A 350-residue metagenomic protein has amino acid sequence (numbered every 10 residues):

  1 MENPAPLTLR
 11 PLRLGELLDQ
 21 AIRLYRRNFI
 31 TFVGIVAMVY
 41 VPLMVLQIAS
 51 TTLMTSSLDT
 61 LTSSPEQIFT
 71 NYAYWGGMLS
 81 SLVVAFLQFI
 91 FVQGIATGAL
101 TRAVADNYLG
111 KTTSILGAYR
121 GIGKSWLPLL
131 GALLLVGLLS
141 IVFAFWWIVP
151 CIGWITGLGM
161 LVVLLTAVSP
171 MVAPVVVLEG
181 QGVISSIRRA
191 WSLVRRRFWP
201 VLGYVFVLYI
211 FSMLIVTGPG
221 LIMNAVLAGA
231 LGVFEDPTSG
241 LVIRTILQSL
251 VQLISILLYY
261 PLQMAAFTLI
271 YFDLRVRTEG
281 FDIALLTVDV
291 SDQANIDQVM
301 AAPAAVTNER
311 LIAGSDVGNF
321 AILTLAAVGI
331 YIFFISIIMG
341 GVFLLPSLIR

Functional and structural regions predicted by a protein language model:
M1-P11, R277-S315: Low-complexity, intrinsically disordered extramembrane tails and loops of integral membrane proteins
M1-T55, T112-I115, L161-R244, Q248 (+2 more regions): Nonpolar helix-loop interface/hinge motif
E2-R10, A73-K111, W146-R188, F198 (+1 more regions): Selective recognition of hydrophobic, aromatic-rich stretches within alpha-helical transmembrane segments of polytopic
I30-M38, L130-L139, F143-A144, V201-V207 (+1 more regions): Alpha-helical membrane-anchoring segments
L43-F89, S140-V163, V216-Y260, I312-R350: Membrane-helix interface segments in multi-pass membrane proteins
N71, I122, W191-L193: Short membrane-interface loop/juxtamembrane segments of multi-pass integral membrane proteins
